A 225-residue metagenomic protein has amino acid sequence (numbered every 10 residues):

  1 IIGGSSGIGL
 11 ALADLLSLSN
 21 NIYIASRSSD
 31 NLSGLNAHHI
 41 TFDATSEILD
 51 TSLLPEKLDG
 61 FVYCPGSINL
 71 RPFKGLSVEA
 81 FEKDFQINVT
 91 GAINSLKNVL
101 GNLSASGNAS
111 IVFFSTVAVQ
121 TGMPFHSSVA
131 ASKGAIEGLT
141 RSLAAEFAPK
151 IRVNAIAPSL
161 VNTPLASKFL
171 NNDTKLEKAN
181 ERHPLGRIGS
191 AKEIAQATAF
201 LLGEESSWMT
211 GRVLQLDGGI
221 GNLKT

Functional and structural regions predicted by a protein language model:
S5, A13: N-terminal Rossmann NAD(P)H-binding glycine-rich loop of SDR-like oxidoreductase domains
P72-F73, A80-F85, A179: Substrate-binding pocket helix/loop in short-chain dehydrogenase/reductase
L76, G122-A130, S142: Active-site loop-to-helix junction immediately N-terminal to the catalytic Tyr of the SDR YXXXK motif in Rossmann-fold
L96, S132, T140: Active-site helix of classical SDR
G101, A144-P149, S207: Alpha-helical segment proximal to the catalytic Tyr-Lys
T116: Residue(s) in the substrate-gating loop at a strand-loop-helix junction that position the organic substrate next
A199, T210-T225: Short C-terminal tail/terminal secondary-structure segment of NAD(P)H-dependent dehydrogenase/reductase domains
